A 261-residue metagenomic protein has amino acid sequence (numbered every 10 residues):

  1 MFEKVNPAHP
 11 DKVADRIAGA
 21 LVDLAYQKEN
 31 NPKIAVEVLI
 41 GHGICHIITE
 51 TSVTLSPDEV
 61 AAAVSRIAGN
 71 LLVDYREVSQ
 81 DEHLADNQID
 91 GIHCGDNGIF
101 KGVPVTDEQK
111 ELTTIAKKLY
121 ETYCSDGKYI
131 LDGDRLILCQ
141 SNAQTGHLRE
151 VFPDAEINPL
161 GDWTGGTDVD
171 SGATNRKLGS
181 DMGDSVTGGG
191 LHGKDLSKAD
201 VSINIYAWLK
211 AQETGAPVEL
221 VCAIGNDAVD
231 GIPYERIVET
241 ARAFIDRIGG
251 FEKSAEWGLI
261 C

Functional and structural regions predicted by a protein language model:
M1-C261: A domain-level signal for the structural core that forms small-molecule/cofactor-binding pockets and catalytic centers
